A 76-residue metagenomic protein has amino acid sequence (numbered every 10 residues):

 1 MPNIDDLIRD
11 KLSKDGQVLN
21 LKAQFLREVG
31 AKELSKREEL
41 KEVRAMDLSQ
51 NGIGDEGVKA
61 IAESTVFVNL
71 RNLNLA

Functional and structural regions predicted by a protein language model:
M1-I4, Q24-K32, G52-K59: Short, solvent-exposed loop/turn at the beta-strand->alpha-helix junction within individual leucine-rich repeat
M1-K14, N20-A23: Extended, small-residue-rich solenoid/repeat segments and analogous flexible loops that form exposed scaffolds
L7-I8, E33-S35: Short secondary-structure capping/turn segments at boundaries of alpha-helices and beta-strands
K14, E38-K41, T65-V68: Inter-repeat linker/turn residues at the boundaries of leucine-rich repeats
L19-L21, V43-L48, R71-L75: Conserved hydrophobic beta-strand positions in leucine-rich repeat
L34, L48, I61-A62: Core hydrophobic positions of leucine-rich repeats
K59-A76: A generic tandem-repeat structural signature
